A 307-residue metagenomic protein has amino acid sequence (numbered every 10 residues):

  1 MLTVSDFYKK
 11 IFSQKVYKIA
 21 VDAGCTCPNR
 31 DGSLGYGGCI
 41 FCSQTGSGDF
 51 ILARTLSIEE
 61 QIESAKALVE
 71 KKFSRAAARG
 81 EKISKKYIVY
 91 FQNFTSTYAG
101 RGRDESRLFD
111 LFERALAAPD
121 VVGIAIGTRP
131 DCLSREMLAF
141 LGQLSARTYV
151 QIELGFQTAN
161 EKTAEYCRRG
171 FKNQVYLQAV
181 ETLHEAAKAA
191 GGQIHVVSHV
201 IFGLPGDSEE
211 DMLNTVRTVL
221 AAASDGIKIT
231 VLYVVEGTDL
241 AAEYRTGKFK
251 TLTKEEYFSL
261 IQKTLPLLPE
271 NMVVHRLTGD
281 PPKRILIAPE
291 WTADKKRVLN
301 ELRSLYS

Functional and structural regions predicted by a protein language model:
L2-D6, K10-Y17, L220, G226 (+1 more regions): Auxiliary Fe-S-binding modules of radical SAM enzymes
F12-E60: Canonical Radical SAM [4Fe-4S] cluster-binding loop centered on the CxxxCxxC motif and its immediate flanking residues
Y17-V21, Y87-V89, I124-I126, V150-L154 (+3 more regions): Hydrophobic faces of well-ordered beta-strands that scaffold small-molecule active sites in alpha/beta enzyme cores
T45-A65, K82-R103, D120-L133, Y149-Y176 (+1 more regions): Core AdoMet radical
V69-A77, E113-P119, A139-Y149, E185: Acidic (Asp/Glu)-rich catalytic clusters
G102-F112, S134-S145: Distinct, well-ordered alpha-helical segments
A159-E161, L183-E210, V231-E236, E243-T251 (+1 more regions): Conserved strand-turn element in the central/C-terminal portion of the radical SAM core barrel that lines
P205-A221: Catalytic cores of alpha/beta
